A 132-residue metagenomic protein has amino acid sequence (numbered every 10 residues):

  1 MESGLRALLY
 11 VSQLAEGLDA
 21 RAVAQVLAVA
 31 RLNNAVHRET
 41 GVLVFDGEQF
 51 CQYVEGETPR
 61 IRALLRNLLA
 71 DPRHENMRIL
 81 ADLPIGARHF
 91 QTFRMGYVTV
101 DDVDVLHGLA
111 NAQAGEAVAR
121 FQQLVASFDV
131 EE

Functional and structural regions predicted by a protein language model:
M1-E132: Charge-rich, low-complexity N-terminal segments
